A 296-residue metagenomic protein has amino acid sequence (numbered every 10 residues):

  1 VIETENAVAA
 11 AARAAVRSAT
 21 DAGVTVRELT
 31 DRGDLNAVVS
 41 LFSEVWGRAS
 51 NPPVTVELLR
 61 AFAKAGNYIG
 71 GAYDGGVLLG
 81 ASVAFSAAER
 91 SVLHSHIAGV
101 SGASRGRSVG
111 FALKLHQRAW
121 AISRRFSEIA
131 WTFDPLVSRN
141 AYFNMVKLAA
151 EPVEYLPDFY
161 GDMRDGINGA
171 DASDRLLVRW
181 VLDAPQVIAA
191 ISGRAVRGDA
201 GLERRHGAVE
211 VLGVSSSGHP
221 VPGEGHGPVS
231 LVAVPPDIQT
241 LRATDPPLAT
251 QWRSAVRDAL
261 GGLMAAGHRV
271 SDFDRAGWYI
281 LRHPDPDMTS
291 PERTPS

Functional and structural regions predicted by a protein language model:
V1-R32: Conserved N-terminal entry element of GNAT/NAT acetyltransferase domains
A22-G102, S271-D274: A conserved beta-strand-loop-helix scaffold within acyl/acetyltransferase catalytic domains
A87-S95, R105, S127, G225-L231: A conserved beta-turn-beta hairpin within the catalytic core of GNAT-like acetyltransferases that forms part
G106-A121, N140, L248, W252-A255: Conserved acetyl-CoA-binding loop-helix of GNAT-fold acetyltransferases
A121-D134: Conserved GNAT acetyl-CoA-binding A-motif
T132, Y142, A149-N168, L177 (+1 more regions): Conserved catalytic-core motifs of GNAT/GCN5-like acyltransferases
D158-I191, R282-S290: C-terminal "cap" of GNAT-fold acetyltransferases
W180-A243: A conserved mid-domain beta-alpha-beta active-site/ligand-binding segment of alpha/beta enzyme cores
